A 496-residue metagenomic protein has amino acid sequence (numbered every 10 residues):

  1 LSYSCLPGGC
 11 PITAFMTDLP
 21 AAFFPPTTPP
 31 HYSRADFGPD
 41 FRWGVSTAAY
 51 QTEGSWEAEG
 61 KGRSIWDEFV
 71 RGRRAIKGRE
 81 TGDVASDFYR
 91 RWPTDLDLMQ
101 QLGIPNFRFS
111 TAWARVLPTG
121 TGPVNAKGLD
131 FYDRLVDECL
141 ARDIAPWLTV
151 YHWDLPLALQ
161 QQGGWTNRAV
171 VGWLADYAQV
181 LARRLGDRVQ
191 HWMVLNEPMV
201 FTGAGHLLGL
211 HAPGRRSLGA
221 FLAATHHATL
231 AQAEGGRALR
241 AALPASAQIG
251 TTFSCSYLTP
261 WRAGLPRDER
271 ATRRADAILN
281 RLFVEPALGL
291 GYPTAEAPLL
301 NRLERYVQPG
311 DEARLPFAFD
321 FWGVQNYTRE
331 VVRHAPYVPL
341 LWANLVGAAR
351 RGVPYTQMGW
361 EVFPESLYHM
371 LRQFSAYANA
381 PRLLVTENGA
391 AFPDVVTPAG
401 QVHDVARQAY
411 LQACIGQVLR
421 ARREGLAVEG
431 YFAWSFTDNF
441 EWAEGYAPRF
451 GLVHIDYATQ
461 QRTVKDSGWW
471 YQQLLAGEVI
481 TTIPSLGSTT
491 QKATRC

Functional and structural regions predicted by a protein language model:
S2-S4, S488: Serine residues within intrinsically disordered or low-complexity segments
T17-I76, Q100, T119-T121, L129-G400 (+1 more regions): Active-site region of glycoside hydrolase catalytic domains
K77-R90: Active-site mouth loops of central-metabolism enzymes
R91-A112: Catalytic domains of carbohydrate-active enzymes, especially glycoside hydrolases
T111-V124: Glycine-rich, proline-tolerant flexible connector loops at the mouths of alpha/beta enzymes
